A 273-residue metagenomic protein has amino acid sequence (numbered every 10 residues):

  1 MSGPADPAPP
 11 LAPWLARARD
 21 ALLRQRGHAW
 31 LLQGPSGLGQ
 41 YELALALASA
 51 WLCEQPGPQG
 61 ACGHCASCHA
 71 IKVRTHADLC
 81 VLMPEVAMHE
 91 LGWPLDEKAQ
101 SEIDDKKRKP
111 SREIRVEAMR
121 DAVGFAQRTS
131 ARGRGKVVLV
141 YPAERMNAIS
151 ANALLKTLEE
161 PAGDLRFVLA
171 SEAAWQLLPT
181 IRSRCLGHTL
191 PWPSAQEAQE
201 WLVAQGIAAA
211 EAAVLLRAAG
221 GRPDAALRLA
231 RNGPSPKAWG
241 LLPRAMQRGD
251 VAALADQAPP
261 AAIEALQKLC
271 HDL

Functional and structural regions predicted by a protein language model:
M1-A50, P58-Q59, A66-S67, G163-R166 (+1 more regions): Charged, glycine-rich active-site and insertion segments that engage polyanionic ligands
S2-I149: Clamp-loader machinery-focused feature within the broader ASCE/P-loop NTPase space
V73, E160, I207: Arginine/glycine-rich "motif VI" loop of SF2 helicases in the C-terminal RecA-like domain
R108-R112, F167, D256: Short gly/ser-rich anion-binding loops that grip negatively charged ligand groups
G124, K156, S183: Conserved adenine-binding aromatic site and its adjacent loop/helix in ATP-hydrolyzing domains
Q127, N152-R166: Conserved catalytic/switch belt of AAA+ P-loop NTPases
G133-V137, A162-V168: Loop/turn-to-beta-strand initiation segments
R145-M146, E160, Q176: Residues immediately C-terminal
